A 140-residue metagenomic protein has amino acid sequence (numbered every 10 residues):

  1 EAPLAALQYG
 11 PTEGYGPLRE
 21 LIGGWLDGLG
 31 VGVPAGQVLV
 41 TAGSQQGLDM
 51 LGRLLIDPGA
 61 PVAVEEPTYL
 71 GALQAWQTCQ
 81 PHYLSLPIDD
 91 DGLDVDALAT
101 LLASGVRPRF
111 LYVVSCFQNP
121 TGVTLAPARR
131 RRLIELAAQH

Functional and structural regions predicted by a protein language model:
A2-H140: Conserved core of the PLP fold type I
